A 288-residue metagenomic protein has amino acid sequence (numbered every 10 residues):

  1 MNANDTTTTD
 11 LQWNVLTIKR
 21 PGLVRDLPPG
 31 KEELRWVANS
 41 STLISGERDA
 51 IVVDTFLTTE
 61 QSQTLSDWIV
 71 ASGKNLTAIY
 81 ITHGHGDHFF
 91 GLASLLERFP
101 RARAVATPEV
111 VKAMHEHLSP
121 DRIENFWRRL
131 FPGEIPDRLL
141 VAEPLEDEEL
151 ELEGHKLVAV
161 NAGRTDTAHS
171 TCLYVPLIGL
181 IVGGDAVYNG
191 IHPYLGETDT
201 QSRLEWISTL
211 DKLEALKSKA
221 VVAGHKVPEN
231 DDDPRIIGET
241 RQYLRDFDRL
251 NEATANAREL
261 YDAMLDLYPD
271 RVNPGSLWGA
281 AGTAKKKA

Functional and structural regions predicted by a protein language model:
M1-R48: Zn-dependent metallo-beta-lactamase
N2, A215-A220, V227-A288: Accessory terminal helices/loops
T8-L11, S45-A50, E149-V158, V175-I181: Beta-strand-turn-beta hairpins that frame and shape the catalytic cleft of phosphate-ester-processing enzymes
R25, G30-A38, R48-A78: Pre-active-site segment of Zn-dependent metallo-hydrolases
I44, D54, I69, H83 (+6 more regions): Divalent metal-coordination and catalytic microenvironments
V53-F56, T77-H85, V105-P108, I181-G184 (+1 more regions): Active-site neighborhood of phospho(di)ester-bond hydrolases with catalytic His/Asp-centered motifs
D67, A71-E149: Active-site HxH/HxHxD metal-binding segment of metal-dependent hydrolases
E149, R164-G238, D246: Metallo-beta-lactamase
